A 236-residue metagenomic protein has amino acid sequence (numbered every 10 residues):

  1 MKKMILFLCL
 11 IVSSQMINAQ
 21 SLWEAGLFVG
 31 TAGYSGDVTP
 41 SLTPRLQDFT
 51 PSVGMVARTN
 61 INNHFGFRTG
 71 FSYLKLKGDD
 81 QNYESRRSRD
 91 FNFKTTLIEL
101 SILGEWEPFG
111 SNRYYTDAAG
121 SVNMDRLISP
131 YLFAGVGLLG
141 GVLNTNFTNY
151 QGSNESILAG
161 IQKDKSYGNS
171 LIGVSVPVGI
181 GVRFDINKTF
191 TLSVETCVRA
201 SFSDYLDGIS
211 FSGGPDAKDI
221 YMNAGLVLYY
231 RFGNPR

Functional and structural regions predicted by a protein language model:
S13-A19: Sec/Tat signal peptide C-region and signal peptidase I cleavage site
A19-N60, L143, G225, Y229-R236: Short glycine/proline- and aromatic-enriched beta-strand/turn motifs that initiate or cap beta-hairpins
S21, Q47-P51, T96-L100, R126-I128 (+2 more regions): Residues that define the transmembrane beta-barrel architecture of outer-membrane proteins
W23, H64-F67, S111-N112, K188-L192 (+1 more regions): Repeated loop/turn-to-beta-strand initiation elements of outer-membrane beta-barrel proteins
L27-T31, M55-T59, I102-W106, A134-L138 (+3 more regions): Residues on the lipid-exposed face of transmembrane beta-strands in outer-membrane beta-barrel proteins
D37-T43, R86-N92, A118-S121, Q162-G168 (+1 more regions): Extracellular loop and loop/strand-boundary signature of outer-membrane beta-barrel proteins
N63-G152, V227-F232: Gram-negative (and chloroplast) outer-membrane scaffold detector with strong preference for beta-barrel transmembrane
D185-R236: Predominantly the C-terminal beta-signal and adjacent terminal strand-loop region of outer-membrane beta-barrel
